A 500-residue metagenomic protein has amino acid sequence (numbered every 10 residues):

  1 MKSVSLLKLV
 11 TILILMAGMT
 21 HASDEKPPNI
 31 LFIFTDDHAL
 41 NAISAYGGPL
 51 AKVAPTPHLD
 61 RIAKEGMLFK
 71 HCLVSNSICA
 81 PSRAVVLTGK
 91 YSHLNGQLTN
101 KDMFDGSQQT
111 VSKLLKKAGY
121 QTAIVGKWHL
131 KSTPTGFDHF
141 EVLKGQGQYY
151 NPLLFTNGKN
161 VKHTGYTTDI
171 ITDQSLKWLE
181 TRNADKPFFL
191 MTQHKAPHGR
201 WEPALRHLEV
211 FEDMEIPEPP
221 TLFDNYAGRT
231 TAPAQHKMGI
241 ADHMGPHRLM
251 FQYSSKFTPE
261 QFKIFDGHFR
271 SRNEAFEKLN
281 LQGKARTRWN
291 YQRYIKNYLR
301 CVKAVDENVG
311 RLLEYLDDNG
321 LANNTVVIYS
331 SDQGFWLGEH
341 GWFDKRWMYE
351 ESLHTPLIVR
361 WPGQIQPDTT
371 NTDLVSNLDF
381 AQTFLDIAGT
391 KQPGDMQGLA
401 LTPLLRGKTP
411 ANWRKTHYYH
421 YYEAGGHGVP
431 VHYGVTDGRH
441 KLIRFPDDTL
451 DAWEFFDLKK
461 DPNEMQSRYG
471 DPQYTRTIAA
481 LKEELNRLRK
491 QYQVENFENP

Functional and structural regions predicted by a protein language model:
M1-V10: Bacterial N-terminal signal peptides that target proteins for export
K2, I14, G18-W453, P462-P500: Formylglycine-dependent sulfatase
K459: Residues forming the ATP-binding cleft of Hanks-type serine/threonine protein kinase domains
